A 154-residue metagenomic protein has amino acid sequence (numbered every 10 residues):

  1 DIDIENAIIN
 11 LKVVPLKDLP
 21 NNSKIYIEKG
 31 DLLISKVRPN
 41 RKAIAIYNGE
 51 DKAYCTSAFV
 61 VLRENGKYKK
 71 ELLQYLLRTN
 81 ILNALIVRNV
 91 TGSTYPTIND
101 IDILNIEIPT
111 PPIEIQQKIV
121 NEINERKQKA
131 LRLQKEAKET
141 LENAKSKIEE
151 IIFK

Functional and structural regions predicted by a protein language model:
D1-K29: Sequence-specific dsDNA recognition surfaces
D18-I27, D100, I113, Q117 (+2 more regions): Conserved structured core elements
D18-N21, N48, G92: Short, solvent-exposed loop/turn positions at domain surfaces that link secondary-structure elements or cap domain
I25, K29, L33-R78, L82: A short beta-sheet element
A53-V60, T91-E114: A short glycine-rich beta-alpha junction/loop motif
I81, T94, I123-K127: Residue-level detector of secondary-structure transition/capping positions
N105-K154: Amphipathic alpha-helical coiled-coil/heptad-repeat segments
